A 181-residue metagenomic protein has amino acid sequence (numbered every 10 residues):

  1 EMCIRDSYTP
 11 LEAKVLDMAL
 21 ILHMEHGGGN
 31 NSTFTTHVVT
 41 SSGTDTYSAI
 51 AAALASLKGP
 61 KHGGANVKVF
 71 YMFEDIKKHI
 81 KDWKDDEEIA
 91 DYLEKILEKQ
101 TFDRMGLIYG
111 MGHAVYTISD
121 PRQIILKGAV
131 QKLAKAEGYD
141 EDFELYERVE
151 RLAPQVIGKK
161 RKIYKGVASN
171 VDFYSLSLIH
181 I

Functional and structural regions predicted by a protein language model:
E1, R5-I179: Non-transmembrane, aqueous-exposed alpha-helical and coiled segments at domain scale
